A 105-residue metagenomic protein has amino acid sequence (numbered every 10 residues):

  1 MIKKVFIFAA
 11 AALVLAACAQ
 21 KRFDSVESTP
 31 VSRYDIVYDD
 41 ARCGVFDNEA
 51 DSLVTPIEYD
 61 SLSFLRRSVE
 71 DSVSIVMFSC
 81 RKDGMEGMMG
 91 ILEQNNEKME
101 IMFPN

Functional and structural regions predicted by a protein language model:
M1-K4, Q20: Positively charged n-region of N-terminal signal peptides that target proteins for export
V5-A10: Sec-dependent signal peptide hydrophobic core
A11-C18: Hydrophobic h-region of N-terminal signal peptides that target proteins for export in Gram-negative bacteria
C18-N105: Residue-level detector of conserved, function-critical positions
